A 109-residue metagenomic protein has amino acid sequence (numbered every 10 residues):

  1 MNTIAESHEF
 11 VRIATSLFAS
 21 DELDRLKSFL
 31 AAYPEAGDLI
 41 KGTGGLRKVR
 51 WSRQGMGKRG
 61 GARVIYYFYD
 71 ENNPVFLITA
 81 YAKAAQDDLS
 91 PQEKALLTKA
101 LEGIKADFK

Functional and structural regions predicted by a protein language model:
M1-D21: Arg/Lys-rich, positively charged N-terminal/basic patches that mediate binding to nucleic acids
S7, L23-Y33, G37-K41, K99: N-terminal targeting/export leaders
I13, S20-K27, A32, G45 (+2 more regions): Sequence/structural signature of beta-propeller domains
S20-L23, R59, K94, T98: Amphipathic alpha-helical transducer elements in NTP-driven molecular machines
A36-A80, A85: Basic/aromatic recognition patch in beta-strand/loop cores that engages polyanionic ligands
F68-K109: Enriched for short, Lys/Arg-rich terminal
